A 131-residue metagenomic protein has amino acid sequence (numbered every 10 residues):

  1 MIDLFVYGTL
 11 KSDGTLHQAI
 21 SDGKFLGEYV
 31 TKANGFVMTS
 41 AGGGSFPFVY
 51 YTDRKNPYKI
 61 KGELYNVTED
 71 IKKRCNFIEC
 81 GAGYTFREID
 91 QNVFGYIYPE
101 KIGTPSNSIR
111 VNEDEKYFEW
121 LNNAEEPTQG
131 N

Functional and structural regions predicted by a protein language model:
M1-N131: Glycine-aromatic micro-motifs
